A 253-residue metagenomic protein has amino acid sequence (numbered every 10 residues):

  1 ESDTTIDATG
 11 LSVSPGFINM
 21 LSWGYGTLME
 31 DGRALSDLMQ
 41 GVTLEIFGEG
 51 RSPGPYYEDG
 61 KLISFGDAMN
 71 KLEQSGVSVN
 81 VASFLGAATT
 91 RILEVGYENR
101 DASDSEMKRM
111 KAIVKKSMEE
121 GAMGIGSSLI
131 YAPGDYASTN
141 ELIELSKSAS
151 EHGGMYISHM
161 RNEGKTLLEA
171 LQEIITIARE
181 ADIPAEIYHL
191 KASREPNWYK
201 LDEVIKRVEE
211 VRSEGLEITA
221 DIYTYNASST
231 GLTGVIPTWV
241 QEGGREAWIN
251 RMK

Functional and structural regions predicted by a protein language model:
E1-G16: Histidine-rich, glycine-flanked metal-binding segment
L11, F17-I18, S22, L28-G124 (+2 more regions): Divalent-metal coordination cores built from histidine and acidic residues
S14, G76, T139-S158, R179-D182: Alpha-helix-loop-beta-strand connector modules within alpha/beta enzyme cores
G16-T27, L129, Y156-N162: Histidine-centered catalytic micro-motifs
S52-P55, S127-A137: Glycine-rich, proline-tolerant flexible connector loops at the mouths of alpha/beta enzymes
Y56-K61, F65-L72, V77, A88-R100 (+3 more regions): Polyanionic/metal-chelating signatures
D67, A112, N140-E151, E169-T176 (+1 more regions): Alpha-helical scaffolding segments of alpha/beta enzyme cores, especially the outer helices of TIM-barrel or partial
E120-L129, I187-H189: Short acidic, glycine-rich surface-loop motifs adjacent to enzyme active sites
